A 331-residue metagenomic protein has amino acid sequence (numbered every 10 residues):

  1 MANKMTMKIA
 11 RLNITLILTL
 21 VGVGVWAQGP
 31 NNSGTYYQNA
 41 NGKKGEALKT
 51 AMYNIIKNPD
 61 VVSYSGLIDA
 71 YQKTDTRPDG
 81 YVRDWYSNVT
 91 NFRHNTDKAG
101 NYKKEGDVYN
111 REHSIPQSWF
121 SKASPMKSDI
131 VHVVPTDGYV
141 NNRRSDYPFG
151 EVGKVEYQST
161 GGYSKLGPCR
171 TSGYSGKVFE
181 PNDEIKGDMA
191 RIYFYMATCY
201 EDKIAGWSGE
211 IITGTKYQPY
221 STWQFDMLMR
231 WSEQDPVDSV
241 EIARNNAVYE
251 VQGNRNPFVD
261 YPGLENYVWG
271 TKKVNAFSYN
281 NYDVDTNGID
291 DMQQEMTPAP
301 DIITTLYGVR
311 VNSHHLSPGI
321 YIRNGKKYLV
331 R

Functional and structural regions predicted by a protein language model:
A2-I14: Bacterial N-terminal signal peptides that target proteins for export
I9-A10, I320-R331: C-terminal tail/sorting-segment detector
G22-G24: N-terminal signal peptide c-region/cleavage motif recognized by signal peptidases
W26-F92, Y267-N275: N-terminal module-boundary/linker segments of secreted carbohydrate-active enzymes
N88-V108: Short, His- and charge-rich active-site/binding loops that engage polyanionic ligands
N101-N110, S114-D285: Domain-level detector of nuclease and nuclease-like folds in predominantly extracellular/periplasmic contexts
F277-V309: Residue-level detector of functionally pivotal "anchor" positions at catalytic/ligand-binding pockets or at interdomain
V311-S313: C-terminal trimerization/auto-chaperone modules of long, extracellular attachment fibers and adhesins
